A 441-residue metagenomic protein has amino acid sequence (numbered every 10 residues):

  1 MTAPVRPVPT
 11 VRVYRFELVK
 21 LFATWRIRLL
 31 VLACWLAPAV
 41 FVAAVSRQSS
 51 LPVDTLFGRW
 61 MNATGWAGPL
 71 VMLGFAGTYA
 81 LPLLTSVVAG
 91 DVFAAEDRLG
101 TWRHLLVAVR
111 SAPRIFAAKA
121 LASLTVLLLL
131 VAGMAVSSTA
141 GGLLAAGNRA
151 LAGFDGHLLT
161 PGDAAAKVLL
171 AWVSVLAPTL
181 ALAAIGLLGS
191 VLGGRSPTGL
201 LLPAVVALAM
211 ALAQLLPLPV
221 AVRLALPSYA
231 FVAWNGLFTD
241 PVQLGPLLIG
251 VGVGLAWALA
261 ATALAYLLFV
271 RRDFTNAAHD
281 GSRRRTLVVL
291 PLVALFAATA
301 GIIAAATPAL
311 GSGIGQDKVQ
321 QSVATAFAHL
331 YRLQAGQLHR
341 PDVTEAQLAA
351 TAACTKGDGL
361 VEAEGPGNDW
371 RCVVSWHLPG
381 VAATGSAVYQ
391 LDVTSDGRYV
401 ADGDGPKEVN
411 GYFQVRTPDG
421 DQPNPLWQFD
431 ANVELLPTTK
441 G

Functional and structural regions predicted by a protein language model:
M1-L36, D273: Aromatic- and glycine-rich beta-strand/loop motifs that create alpha-glucan
T2-P4, W35-V87, A117-L187, V191 (+1 more regions): Secretory targeting signals
V40-S50, S196-Y229: Transmembrane helix segments
W60, I303-W376, N424-G441: Extracytoplasmic low-complexity, Pro/Thr/Ser/Ala/Gly-rich segments that lie immediately after a secretion/anchoring
S86-H104: Transmembrane helix boundary and interhelical loop/hinge segments in multi-pass membrane proteins
A261-V289: Cytosolic-side transmembrane helix boundary signature
H279-A309: Internal/C-terminal transmembrane anchor helices
P366-G441: Extracytosolic low-complexity repeat regions of secreted or lipid-anchored proteins
